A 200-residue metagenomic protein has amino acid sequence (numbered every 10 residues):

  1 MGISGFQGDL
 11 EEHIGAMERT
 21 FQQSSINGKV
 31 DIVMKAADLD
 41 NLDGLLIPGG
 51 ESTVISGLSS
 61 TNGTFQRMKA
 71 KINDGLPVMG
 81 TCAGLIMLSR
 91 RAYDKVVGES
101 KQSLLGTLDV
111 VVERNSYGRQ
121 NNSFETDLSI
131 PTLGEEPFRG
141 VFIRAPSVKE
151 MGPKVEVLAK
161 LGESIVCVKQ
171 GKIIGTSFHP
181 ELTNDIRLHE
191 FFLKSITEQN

Functional and structural regions predicted by a protein language model:
M1-D74, I186-E190, K194-N200: N-terminal beta1-alpha1 cap of cysteine-dependent amidohydrolase-like domains
F6, T81-A83, L108, R144 (+1 more regions): A secondary-structure boundary/capping signal
D9, Y93, T183: Glycine-/small-residue-rich active-site loops that bind phosphorylated ligands and cofactors
L42, D74-L76, Q102, P137-F138 (+2 more regions): Short coil/turn connectors at secondary-structure junctions
I47, G80, T176: Redox-cofactor binding/interface segments in oxidoreductases and associated redox assembly factors
S52-S129: Cysteine-nucleophile active-site neighborhood
R114-N200: Amide-donor transfer/coupling interface in amidating biosynthetic enzymes
